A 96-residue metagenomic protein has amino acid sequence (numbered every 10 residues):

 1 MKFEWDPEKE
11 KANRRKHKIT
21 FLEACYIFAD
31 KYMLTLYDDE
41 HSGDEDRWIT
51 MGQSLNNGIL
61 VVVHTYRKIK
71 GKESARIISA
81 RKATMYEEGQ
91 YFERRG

Functional and structural regions predicted by a protein language model:
M1-G96: Ribonuclease/tRNase effector modules and their secretory precursors
